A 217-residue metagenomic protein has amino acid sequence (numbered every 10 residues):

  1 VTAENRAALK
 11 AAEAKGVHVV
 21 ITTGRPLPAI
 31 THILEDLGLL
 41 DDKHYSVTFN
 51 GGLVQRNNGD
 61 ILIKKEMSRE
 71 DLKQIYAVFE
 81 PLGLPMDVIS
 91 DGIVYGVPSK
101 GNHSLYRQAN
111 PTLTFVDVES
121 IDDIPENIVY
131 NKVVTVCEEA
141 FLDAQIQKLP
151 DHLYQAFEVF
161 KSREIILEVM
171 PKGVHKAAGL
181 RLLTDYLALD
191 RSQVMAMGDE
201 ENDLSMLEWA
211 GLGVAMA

Functional and structural regions predicted by a protein language model:
T2, L27-P28, G52, R69-L72 (+3 more regions): Alpha-helix N-cap/helix-start and coil->helix boundary motif
T2-V17, K64-D71, P171-D185, S192-Q193 (+1 more regions): Short, acidic loop-to-helix structural element flanking the phosphoryl-transfer center in phosphate-processing enzymes
N5-H103: Active-site phosphate-binding/coordination module
K43, Y130-N131, A210: Short, well-ordered alpha-helix to beta-strand connector turns
S46, G213-A215: Short, well-ordered beta-strand core segments
V78, L82-M197, E201-M206: Conserved acidic, metal-coordinating active-site core of Asp-based, Mg2+-dependent phosphoryl-transfer enzymes
Y154, G211-L212: Glycine-enriched alpha-helix->loop->beta-strand junction motifs that scaffold or abut catalytic
